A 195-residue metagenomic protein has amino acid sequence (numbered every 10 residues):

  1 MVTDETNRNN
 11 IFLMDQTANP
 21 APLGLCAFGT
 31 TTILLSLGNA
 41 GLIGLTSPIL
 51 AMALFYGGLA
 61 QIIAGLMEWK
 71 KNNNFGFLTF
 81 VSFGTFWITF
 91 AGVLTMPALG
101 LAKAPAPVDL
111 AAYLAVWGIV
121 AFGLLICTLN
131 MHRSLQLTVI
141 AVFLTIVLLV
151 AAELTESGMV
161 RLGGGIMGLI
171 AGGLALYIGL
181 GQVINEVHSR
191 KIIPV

Functional and structural regions predicted by a protein language model:
M1-A64, E68: N-terminal topogenic module of multi-pass integral membrane proteins
N9-C26, N73-F75, L129-L144, V160-M167 (+1 more regions): Cytoplasm-facing juxtamembrane segments at the starts of transmembrane helices in multi-pass membrane proteins
I33-G38, G65, W87-P97, V120-L125 (+1 more regions): Hydrophobic alpha-helical transmembrane segments and adjacent interfacial helices in integral membrane proteins
L37-T46, M96-V108, L154-L162: Helix-coil boundary and interhelical linker segments in multi-pass alpha-helical membrane proteins
L45-G58, A104-W117, T138-V139, G165-L169: Structural signature of hydrophobic alpha-helical transmembrane segments
Q61-K71, G123-N130, Q182: C-terminal ends of transmembrane helices
F77, V81, T85-A112: Helix-adjacent hinge/juxtasegments
A112-G123, R133-E153, V160-G181: Alpha-helical membrane segments in multi-pass integral membrane proteins
